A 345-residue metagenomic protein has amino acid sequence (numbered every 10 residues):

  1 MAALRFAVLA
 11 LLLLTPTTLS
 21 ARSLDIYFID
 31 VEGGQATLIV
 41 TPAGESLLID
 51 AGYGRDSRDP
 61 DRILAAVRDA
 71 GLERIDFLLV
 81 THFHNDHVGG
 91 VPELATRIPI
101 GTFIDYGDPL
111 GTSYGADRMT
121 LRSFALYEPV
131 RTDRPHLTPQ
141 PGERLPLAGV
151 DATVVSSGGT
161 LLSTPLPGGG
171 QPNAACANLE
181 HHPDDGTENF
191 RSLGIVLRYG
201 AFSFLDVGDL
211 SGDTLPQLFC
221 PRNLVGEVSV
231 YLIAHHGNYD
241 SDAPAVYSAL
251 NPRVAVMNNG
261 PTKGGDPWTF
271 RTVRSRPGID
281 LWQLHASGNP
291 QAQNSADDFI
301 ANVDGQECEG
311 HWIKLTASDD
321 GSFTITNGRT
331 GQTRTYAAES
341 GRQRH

Functional and structural regions predicted by a protein language model:
M1-A3: N-terminal secretory signal peptides that target proteins for export/translocation
R5, L19-H345: Non-globular, low-confidence helical/coil segments that flank catalytic cores
R5-P16: Bacterial N-terminal signal peptides
